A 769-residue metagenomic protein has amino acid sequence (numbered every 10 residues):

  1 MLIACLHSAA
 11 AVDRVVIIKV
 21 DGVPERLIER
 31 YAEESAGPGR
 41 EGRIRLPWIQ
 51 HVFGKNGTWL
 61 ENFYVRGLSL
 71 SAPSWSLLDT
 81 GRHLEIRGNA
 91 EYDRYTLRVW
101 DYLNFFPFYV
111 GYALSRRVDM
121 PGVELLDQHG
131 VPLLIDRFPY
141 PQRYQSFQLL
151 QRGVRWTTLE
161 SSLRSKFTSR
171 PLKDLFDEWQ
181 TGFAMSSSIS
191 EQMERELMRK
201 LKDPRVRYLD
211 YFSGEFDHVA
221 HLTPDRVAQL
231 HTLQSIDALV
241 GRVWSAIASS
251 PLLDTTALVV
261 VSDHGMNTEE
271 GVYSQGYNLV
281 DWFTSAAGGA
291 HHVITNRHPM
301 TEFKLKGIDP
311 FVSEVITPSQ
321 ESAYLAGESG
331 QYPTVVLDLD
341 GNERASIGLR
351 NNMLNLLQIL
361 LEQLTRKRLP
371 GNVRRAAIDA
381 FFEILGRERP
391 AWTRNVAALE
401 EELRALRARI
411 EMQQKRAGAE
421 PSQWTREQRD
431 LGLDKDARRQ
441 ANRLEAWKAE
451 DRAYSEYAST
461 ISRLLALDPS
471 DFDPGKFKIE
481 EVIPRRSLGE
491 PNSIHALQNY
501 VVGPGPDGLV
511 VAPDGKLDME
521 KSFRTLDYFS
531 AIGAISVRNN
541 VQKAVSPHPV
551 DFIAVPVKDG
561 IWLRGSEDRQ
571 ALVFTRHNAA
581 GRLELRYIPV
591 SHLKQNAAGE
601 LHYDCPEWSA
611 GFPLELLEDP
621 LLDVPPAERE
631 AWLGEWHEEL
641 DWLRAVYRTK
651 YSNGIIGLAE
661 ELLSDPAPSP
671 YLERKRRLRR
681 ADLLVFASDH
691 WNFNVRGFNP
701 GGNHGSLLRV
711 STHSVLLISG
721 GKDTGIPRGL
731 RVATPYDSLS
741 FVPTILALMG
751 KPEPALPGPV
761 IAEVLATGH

Functional and structural regions predicted by a protein language model:
S8-A11: Boundary at the C-terminal end of the N-terminal hydrophobic targeting segment
V15, Y140-Q148, S186-L222, Q413 (+5 more regions): Active-site regions of oxyanion-processing enzymes, predominantly non-cytosolic
V15-K19, R26, E61-N62, L77 (+6 more regions): Structural recognition of the beta-strand scaffold that forms the well-ordered cores of secreted hydrolase catalytic
L27-K202, E270, F303, I347 (+20 more regions): Active-site-proximal alpha/beta segments of enzymes that process anionic O-linked groups
Y31-G37, L159-S161, P224-L230, V272-T284 (+1 more regions): Short secondary-structure boundary/capping segments
Y109, D127-V131, T317-T744: Active-site neighborhoods of enzymes that stabilize oxyanions during catalysis
S186-P204, L209, F216-V259, H264-E269 (+10 more regions): A long, amphipathic alpha-helix that forms part of the scaffold/cap immediately adjacent to metal-dependent active
A286-V336, D340-G341: Extended charged low-complexity segments that act as oligomerization/scaffolding linkers
